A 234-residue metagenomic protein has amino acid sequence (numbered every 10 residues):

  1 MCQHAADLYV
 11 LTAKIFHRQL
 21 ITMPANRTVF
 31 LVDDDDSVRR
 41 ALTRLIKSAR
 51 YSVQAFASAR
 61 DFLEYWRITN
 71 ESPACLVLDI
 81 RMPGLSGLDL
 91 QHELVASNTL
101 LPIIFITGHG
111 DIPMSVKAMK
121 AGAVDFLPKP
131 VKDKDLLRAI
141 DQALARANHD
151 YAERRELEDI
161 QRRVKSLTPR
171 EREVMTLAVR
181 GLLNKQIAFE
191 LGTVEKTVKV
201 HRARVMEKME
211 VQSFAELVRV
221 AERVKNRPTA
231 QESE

Functional and structural regions predicted by a protein language model:
M23-V38, L42-I46, A59, L76-V77 (+1 more regions): Conserved acidic segment of CheY-like receiver
R39, P83, T107: The feature encodes the CheY-like receiver
A55-C75: Acidic, metal-coordinating helix/loop segments flanking the phosphotransfer/catalytic sites of two-component signaling
A57-S58, P83-D89: Acidic catalytic/metal-coordinating carboxylates
D111-P113, V131-I140, Q186, E190: C-terminal output helix
L183-E216: Recognition helix of helix-turn-helix DNA-binding domains
M206-E234: Basic, Lys/Arg-enriched C-terminal extension of HTH/homeodomain DNA-binding domains
